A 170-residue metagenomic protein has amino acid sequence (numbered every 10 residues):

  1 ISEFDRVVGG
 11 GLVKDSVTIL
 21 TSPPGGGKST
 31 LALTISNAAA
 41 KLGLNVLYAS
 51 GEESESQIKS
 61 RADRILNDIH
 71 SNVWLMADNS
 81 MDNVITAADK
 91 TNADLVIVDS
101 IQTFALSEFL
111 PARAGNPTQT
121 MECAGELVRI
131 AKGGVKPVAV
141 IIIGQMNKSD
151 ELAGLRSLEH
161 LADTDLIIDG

Functional and structural regions predicted by a protein language model:
I1, D5, K14, S29 (+6 more regions): Amphipathic alpha-helical transducer elements in NTP-driven molecular machines
I1-I69, I85, D89: The Walker A/P-loop phosphate-binding site
T21-P24, I69-D78, A105-M121: Flexible beta-alpha connector loops of hexameric P-loop NTPases
P23-G25, G51-S54, N79-M81, S100-T103 (+2 more regions): Short, ordered loop/turn segments at secondary-structure junctions
Y48-S50, L75, V96-V98, P137-Q145: Structural recognition of the conserved hydrophobic beta-strand(s) that form the central parallel beta-sheet of P-loop
A88-V98: Proline-aspartate-enriched helix->loop->beta-strand connector
F104-E108, A112, M146-A153: Short, solvent-exposed loop/turn segments at secondary-structure junctions
M121, G125-G170: Phosphate-binding/switch region of NTP-binding enzymes
